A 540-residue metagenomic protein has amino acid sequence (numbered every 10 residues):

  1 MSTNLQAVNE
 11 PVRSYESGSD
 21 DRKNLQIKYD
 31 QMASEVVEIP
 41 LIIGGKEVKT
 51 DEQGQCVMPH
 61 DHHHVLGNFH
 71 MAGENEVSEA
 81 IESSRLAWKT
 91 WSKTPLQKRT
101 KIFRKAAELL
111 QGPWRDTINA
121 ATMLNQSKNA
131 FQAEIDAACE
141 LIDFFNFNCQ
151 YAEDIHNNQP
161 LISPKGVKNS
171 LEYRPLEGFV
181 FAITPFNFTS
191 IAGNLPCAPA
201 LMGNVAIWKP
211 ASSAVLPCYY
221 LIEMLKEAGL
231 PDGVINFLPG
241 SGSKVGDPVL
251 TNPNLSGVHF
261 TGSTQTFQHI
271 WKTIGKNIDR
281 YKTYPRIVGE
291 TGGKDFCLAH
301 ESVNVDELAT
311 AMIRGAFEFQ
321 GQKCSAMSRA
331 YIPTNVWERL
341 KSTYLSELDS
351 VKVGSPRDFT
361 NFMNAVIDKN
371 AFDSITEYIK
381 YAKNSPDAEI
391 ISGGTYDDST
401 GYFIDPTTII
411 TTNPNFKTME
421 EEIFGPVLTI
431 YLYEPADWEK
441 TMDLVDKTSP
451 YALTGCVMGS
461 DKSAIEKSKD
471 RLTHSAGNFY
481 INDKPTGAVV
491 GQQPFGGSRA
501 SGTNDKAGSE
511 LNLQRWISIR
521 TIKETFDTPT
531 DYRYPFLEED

Functional and structural regions predicted by a protein language model:
M1-V65: Hydrophobic face of amphipathic alpha-helices that form TPR/SEL1-like repeat modules and related alpha-solenoid
S2-N4, E10-S14, D61-G67, L86 (+8 more regions): Conserved C-terminal structural/oligomerization subdomain of aldehyde/semialdehyde dehydrogenase
K49-D51, V57, H62-H156, M442 (+1 more regions): Glycine-rich loop-to-alpha-helix module at the N-terminal edge of alpha/beta enzyme cores
M58, H70, E134-A137, T184-P185 (+13 more regions): Active-site proximal loops enriched in glycine and acidic residues that flank catalytic Cys/His/Asp and coordinate
H63, R99, T122, G203 (+8 more regions): Residue-level signal for inorganic ion chemistry
M123, I142, A152-E307, N504: Rossmann-like NAD(P) dinucleotide-binding subdomain of oxidoreductase/dehydrogenase enzymes
N129, K165, A206-K209, K294-L298 (+5 more regions): Short beta-alpha connecting loops at secondary-structure transitions that line or flank enzyme active sites
M224-G229, T251-P253, G257, T264-P414 (+5 more regions): ALDH superfamily catalytic-core signature
